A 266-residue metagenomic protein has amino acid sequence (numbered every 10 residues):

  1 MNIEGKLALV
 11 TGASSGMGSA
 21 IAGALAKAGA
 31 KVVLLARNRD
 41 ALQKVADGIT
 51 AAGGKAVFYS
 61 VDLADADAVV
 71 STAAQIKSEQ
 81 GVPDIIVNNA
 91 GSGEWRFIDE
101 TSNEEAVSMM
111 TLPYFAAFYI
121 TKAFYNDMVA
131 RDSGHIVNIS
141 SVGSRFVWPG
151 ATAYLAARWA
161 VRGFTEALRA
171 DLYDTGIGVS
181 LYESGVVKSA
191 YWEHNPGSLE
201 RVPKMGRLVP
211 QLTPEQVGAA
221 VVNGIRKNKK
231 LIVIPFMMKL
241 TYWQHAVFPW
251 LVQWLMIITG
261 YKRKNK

Functional and structural regions predicted by a protein language model:
L7, S14-S15: Conserved glycine-rich cofactor-binding loop
A30-V45: Conserved glycine-rich Rossmann-like NAD(P)H-binding loop of the short-chain dehydrogenase/reductase
R39-D40, S60-S71, N103: The beta1-alpha1 cofactor-binding region of Rossmann-like NAD(H)/NADP(H)-dependent oxidoreductases
F97-I98, S102-V107: Substrate-binding pocket helix/loop in short-chain dehydrogenase/reductase
T121, A157: Active-site helix of classical SDR
S141: Residue(s) in the substrate-gating loop at a strand-loop-helix junction that position the organic substrate next
D174-F236: SDR active-site lid
